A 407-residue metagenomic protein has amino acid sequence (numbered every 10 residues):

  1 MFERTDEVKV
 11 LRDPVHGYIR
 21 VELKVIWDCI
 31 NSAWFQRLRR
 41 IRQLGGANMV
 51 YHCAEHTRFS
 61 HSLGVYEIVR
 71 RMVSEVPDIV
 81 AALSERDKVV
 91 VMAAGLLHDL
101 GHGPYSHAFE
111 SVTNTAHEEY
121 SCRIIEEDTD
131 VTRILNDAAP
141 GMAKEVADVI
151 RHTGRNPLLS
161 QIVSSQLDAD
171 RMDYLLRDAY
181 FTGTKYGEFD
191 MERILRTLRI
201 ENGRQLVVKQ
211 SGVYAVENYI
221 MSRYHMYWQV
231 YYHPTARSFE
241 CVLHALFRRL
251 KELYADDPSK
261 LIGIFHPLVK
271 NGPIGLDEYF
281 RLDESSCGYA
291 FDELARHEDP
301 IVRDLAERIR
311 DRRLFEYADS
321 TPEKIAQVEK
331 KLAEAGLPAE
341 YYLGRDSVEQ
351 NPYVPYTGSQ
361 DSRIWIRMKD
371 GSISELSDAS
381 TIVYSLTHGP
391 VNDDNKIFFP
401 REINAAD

Functional and structural regions predicted by a protein language model:
M1-V90, P104-A108, N114-D407: Histidine-centered, transition-metal-coordinating active-site segments
V90, G95-L96: Elongated alpha-helical scaffolds
L97, G101-H102: Short active-site segment of divalent metal-dependent hydrolases/proteases that encodes the spacing between
